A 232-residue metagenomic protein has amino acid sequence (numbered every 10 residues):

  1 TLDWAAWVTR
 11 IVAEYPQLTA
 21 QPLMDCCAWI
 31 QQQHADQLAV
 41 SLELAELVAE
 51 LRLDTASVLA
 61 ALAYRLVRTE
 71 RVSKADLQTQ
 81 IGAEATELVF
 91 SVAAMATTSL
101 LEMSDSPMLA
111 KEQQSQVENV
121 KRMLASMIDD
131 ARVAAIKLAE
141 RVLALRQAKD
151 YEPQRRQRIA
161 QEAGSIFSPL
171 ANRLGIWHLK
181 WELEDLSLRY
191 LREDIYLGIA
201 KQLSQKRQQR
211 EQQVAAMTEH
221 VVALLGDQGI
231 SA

Functional and structural regions predicted by a protein language model:
T1-A232: Active-site helical microenvironments for divalent-metal-assisted chemistry
